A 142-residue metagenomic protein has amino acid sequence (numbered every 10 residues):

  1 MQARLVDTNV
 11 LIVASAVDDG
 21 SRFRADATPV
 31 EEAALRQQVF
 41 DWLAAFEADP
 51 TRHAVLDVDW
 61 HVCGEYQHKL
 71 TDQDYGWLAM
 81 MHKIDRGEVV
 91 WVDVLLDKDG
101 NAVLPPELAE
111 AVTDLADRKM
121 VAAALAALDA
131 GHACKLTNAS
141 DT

Functional and structural regions predicted by a protein language model:
Q2-L128, T142: Active-site-proximal, substrate-binding regions of enzyme catalytic domains and RNA-binding/basic surfaces
H132-D141: Acidic beta-strand-to-loop metal/phosphate-binding motif
